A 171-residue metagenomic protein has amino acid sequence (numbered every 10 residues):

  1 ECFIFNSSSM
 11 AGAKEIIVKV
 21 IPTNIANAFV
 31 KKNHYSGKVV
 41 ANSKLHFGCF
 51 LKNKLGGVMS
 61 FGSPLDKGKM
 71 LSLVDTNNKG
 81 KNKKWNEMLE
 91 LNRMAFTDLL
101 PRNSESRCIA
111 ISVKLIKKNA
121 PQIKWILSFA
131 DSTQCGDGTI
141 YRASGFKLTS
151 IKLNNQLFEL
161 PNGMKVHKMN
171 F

Functional and structural regions predicted by a protein language model:
E1, S9-M10, I126, K165: Extended charged
E1-F3, M59, M169: Short non-domain terminal segments
C2-A41: Short amphipathic alpha-helix that is part of the acyltransferase structural core
S9, F47-C49, F158: Short acidic-hydrophobic surface loop/beta-edge motif
G12, N24, L55, K83-W85: A short, polar/charged loop/turn motif at coil->beta-strand junctions and beta-hairpin connectors
I17-V20, G62-F171: Acyl-donor binding region in acyl/amide transferases
V30, S43-S63: Conserved beta-hairpin
